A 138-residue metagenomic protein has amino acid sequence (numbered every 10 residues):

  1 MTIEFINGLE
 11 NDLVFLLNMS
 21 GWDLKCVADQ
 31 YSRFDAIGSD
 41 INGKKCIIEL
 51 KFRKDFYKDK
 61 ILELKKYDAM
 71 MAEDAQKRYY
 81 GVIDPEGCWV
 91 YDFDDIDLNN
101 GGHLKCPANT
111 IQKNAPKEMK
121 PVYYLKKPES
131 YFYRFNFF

Functional and structural regions predicted by a protein language model:
M1-A28: Acidic-basic catalytic patches of nuclease active cores, encompassing PD-(D/E)XK and other metal-cofactor nuclease
M19, S39-N42, D84-F138: Non-catalytic C-terminal interaction segments of nucleic acid-processing enzymes
M19-W22, N42-K44, E73-R78: Short glycine/proline-enriched coil/turn segments at helix->beta-strand junctions
S32: Beta-rich catalytic cores
A36-G38, N42-D55: Conserved catalytic cores of phosphodiester-cleaving nucleases, focusing on short active-site segments
K54-Y67: Active-site-adjacent loop/helix micro-motif of nuclease/hydrolase catalytic cores
A75-G87: Mid-chain, well-packed structural core segment of small domains
